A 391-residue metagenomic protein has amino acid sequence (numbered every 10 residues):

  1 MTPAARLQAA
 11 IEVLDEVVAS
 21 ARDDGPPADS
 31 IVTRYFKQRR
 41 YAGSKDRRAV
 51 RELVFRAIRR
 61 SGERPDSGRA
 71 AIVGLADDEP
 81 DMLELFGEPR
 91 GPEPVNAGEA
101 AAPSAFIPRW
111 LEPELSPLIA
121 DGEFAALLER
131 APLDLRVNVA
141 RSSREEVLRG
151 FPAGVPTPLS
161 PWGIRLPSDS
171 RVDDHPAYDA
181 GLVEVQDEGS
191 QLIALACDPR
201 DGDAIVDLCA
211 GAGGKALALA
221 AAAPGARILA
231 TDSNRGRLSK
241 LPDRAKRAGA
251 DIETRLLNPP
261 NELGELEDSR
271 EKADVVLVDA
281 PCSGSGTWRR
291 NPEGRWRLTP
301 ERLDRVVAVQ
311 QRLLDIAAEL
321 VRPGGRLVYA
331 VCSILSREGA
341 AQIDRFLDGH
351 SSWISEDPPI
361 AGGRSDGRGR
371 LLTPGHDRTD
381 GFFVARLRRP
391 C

Functional and structural regions predicted by a protein language model:
M1-C391: S-adenosylmethionine
